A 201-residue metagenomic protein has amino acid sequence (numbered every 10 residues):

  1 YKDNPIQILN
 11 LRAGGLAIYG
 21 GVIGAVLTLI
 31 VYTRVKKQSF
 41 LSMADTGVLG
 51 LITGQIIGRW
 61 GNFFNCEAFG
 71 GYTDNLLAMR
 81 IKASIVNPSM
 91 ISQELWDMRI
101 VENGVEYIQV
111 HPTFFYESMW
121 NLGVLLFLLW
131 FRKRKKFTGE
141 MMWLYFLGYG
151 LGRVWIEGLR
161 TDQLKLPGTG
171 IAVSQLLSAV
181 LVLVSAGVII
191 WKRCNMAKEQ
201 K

Functional and structural regions predicted by a protein language model:
Y1-K201: A feature for loop-to-transmembrane-helix boundaries and adjacent hydrophobic helices in multi-pass integral membrane
